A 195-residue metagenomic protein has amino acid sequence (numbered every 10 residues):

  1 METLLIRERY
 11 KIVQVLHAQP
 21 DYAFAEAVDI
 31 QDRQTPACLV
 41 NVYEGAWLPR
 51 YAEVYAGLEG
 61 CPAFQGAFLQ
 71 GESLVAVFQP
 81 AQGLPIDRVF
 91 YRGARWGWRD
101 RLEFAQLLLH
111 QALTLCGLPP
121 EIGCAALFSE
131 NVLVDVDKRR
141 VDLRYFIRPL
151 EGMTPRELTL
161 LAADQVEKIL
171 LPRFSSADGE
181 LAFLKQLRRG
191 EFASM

Functional and structural regions predicted by a protein language model:
M1-G71, F90-A94: ATP-binding glycine-rich loop module of kinase domains
E26-A27, Q111, V134: Helix-loop-helix transmembrane hairpins and adjacent membrane-interface loops of multi-pass inner-membrane proteins
A37-L39, V75-Q79, D142: Short hydrophobic beta-strand segments that form the core of ligand-binding sensory/regulatory domains
Q70-P85: Conserved short submotifs of the Hanks-type protein kinase catalytic core that shape the nucleotide-binding pocket
L84-R88, L150-G152: Short, charged/polar, Gly/Pro-enriched secondary-structure boundary elements
Y91-L107: Activation segment of protein kinase catalytic domains, centered on the conserved DFG
Q106-P120: Short C-lobe core helix of eukaryotic-like protein kinase catalytic domains
G117-M195: C-lobe/activation-segment region of protein kinase-like
